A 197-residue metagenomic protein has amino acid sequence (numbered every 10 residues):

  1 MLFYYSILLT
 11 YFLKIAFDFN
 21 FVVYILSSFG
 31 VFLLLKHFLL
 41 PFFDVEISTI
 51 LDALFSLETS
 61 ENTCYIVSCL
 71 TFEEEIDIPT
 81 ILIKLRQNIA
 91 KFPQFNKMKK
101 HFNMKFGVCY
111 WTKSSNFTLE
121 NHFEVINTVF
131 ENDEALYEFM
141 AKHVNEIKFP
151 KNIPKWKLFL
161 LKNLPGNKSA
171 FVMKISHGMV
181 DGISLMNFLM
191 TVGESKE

Functional and structural regions predicted by a protein language model:
M1-E197: Non-catalytic N-terminal regions of enzymes
